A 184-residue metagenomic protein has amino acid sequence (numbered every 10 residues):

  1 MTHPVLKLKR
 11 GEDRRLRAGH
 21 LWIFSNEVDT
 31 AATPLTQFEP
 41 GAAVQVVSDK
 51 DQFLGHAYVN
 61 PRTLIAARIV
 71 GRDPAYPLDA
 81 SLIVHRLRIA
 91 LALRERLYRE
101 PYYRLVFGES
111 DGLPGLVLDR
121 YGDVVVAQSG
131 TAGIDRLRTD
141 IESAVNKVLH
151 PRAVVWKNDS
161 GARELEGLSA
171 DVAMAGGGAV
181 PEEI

Functional and structural regions predicted by a protein language model:
M1-V84: Accessory RNA 3′-end/elbow-binding domains used by RNA modification enzymes
F24-N26, L97-Y102, L165-A170: Short Pro/Gly-enriched beta-strand edge/turn motifs at strand-loop
T36-A43, Y103-R138, A144: Conserved catalytic micro-motifs used in adenylation/nucleotidyl-transfer and phosphoryl/amide- and methyl-transfer
E39-G41, Q52, E100, G112-L113 (+1 more regions): Short beta-strand-initiation
Y58, G130, D159: Surface loops and adjacent helix of pleckstrin homology
R62-Y121: Non-catalytic nucleic-acid substrate-recognition regions in nucleic-acid-modifying enzymes
G108-L113, V117-D119, L137-I184: Non-catalytic substrate-recognition/targeting regions of SAM-dependent transferases
